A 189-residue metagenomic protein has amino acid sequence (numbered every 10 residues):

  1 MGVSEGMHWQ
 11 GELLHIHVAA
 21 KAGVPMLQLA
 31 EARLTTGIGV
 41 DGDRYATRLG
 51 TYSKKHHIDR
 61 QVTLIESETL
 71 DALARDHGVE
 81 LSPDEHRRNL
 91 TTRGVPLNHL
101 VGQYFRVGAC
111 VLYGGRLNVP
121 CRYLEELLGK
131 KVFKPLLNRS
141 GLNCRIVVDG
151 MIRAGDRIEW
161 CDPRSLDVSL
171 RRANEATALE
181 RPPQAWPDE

Functional and structural regions predicted by a protein language model:
M1-E189: Metal-cofactor-dependent catalytic cores
